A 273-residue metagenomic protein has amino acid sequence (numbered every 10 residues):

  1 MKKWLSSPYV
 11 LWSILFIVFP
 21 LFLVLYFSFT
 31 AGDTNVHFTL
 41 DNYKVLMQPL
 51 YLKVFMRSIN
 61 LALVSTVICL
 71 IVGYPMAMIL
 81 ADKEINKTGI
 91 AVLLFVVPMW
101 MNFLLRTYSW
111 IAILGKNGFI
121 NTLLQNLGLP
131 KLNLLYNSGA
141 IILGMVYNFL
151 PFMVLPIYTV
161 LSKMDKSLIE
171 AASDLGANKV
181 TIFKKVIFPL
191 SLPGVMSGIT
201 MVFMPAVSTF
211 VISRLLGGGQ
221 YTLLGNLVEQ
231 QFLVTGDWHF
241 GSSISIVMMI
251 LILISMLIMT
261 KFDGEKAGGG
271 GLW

Functional and structural regions predicted by a protein language model:
K3-P8, F19-L23, Y158-S173, S242-W273: C-terminal transmembrane helix and the adjacent membrane-cytosol boundary/short C-terminal tail of inner/organellar
W4-Y9, K53-R57, N121, Q125-F152 (+4 more regions): Loop-to-helix entry region at the N-terminal start of transmembrane alpha-helices in multi-pass membrane transporters
L5-S6, M76-I113, I169-E170, F183 (+1 more regions): Cytoplasmic-entry segments and transmembrane alpha-helices of multi-pass inner-membrane transporters
P8-I17, L93, V97, Y147 (+2 more regions): Transmembrane alpha-helices
L11, I17-Y51, I113, N117 (+2 more regions): Short membrane-interfacial helix/loop motifs at transmembrane-helix boundaries
L40, T107-V146, V180, L216-Q220: Membrane-interfacial helix termini and adjacent extracytoplasmic/periplasmic loops of multi-pass transporters
Y43-L50, F210, R214-K261: Interhelical loop and adjacent transmembrane-helix boundary motif in polytopic membrane transport permeases
P49-D82: Transmembrane alpha-helix signature in integral membrane proteins
